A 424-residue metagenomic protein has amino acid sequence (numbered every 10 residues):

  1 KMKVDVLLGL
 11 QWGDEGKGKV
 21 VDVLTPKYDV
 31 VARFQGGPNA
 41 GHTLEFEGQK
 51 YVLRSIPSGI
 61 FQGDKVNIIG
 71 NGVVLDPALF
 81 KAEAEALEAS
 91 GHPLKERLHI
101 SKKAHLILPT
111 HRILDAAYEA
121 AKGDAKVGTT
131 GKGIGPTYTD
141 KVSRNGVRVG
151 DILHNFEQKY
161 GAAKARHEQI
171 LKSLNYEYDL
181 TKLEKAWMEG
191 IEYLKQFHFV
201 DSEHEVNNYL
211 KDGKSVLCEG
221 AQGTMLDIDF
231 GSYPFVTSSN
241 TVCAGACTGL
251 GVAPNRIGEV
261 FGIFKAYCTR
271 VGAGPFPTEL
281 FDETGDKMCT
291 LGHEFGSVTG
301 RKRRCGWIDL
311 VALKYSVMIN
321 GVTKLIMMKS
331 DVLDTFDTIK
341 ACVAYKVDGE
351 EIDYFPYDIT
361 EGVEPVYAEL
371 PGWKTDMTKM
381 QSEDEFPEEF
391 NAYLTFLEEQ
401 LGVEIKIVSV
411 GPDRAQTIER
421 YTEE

Functional and structural regions predicted by a protein language model:
M2-E424: Non-transmembrane, aqueous-exposed alpha-helical and coiled segments at domain scale
